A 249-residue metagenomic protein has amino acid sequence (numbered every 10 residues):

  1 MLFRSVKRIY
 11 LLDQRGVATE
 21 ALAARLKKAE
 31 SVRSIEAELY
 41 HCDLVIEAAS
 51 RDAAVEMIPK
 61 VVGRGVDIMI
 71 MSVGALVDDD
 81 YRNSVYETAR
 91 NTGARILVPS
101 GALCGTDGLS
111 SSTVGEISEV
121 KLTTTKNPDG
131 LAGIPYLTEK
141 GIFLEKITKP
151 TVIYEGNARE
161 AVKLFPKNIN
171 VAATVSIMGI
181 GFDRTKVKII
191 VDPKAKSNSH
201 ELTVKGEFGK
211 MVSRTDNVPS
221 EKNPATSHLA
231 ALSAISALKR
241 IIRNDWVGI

Functional and structural regions predicted by a protein language model:
M1-L2: Short, small-residue-biased leader/transition segments that mark boundaries at the very start of proteins
V6, A29, R64-D67, N91-A94: A short helix->loop->beta-strand "cap" motif at the edges of active sites that frequently abuts
I9: Short beta-strand element of Class I
L12-G16: Residues in the short beta-alpha loop(s) of Rossmann-like NAD(P)-binding domains
A21-A29: Short, conserved SAM-binding/catalytic segment of Class I S-adenosyl-L-methionine-dependent methyltransferases
E30-G63, A75-D79: Beta-loop-alpha module in the N-terminal Rossmann-like domain of NAD(P)-dependent dehydrogenases, especially those
P59, V73-R95: Rossmann-fold NAD(P)-binding glycine/threonine-rich loop
I96-L97, A102-I249: Active-site-lining helix/loop region of Rossmann-like oxidoreductase modules
